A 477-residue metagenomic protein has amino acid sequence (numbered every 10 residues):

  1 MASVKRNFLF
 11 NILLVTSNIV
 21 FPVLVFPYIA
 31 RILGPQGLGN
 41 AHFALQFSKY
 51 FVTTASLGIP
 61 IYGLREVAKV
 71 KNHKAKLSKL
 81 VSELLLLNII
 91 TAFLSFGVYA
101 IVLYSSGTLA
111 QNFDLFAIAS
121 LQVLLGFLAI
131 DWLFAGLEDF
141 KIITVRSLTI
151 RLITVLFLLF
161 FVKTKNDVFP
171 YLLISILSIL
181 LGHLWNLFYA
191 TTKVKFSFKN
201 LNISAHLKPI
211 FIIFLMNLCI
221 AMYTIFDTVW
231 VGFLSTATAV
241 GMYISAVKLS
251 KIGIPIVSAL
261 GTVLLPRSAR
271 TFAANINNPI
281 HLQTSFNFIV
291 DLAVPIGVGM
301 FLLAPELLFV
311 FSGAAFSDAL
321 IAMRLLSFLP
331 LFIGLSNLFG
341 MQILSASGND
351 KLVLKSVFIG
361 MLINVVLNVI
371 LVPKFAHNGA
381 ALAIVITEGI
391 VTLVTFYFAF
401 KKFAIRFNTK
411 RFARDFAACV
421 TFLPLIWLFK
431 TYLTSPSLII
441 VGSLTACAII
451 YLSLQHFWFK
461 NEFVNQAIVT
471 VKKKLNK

Functional and structural regions predicted by a protein language model:
M1-V23, A75-S78, T191, N200-M216 (+2 more regions): N-terminal membrane topogenesis motif
S3-I61, F96, A100, V155 (+2 more regions): Signature of the first transmembrane helix
P27, S56-N72, S250-A293, G340-A346: Helix-loop junctions and terminal segments of transmembrane helices in multi-pass membrane transport/translocation
V102-A119, M300-L335: Interfacial segments at transmembrane-helix termini and the short loops linking adjacent helices
F113, V123-S147, F328-I359: Membrane-interface junctions at transmembrane-helix termini in multi-pass inner-membrane proteins
S120, T144-T192, F358-I363, H377-F398 (+3 more regions): Hydrophobic alpha-helical transmembrane segments
T144, V168-S175, L184-T224, V263 (+3 more regions): Interhelical loop/hinge segments that connect adjacent transmembrane helices in multipass membrane
W427-K477: Membrane-proximal transmembrane or re-entrant/amphipathic helices at the cytosolic face
